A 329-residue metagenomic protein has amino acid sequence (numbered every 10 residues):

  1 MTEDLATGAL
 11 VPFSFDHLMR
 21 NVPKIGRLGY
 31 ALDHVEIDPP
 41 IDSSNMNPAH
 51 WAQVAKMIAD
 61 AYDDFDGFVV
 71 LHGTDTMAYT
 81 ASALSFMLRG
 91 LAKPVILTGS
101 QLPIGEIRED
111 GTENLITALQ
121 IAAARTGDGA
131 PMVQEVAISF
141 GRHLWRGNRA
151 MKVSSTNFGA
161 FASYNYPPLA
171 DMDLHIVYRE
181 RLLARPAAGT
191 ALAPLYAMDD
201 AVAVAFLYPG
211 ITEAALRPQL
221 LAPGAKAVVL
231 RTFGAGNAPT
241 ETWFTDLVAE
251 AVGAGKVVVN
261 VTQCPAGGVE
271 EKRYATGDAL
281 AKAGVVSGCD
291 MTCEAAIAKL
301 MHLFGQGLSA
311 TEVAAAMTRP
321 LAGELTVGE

Functional and structural regions predicted by a protein language model:
M1-A59: ATP/NTP phosphate-donor binding region
T2-A6, A81-S82, I107-D110, H143-K152 (+1 more regions): Short acidic, glycine/serine/threonine-rich loops at helix termini
P12-R27, R146-A235, T240, P320-E329: Accessory alpha-helical/coil subdomains and C-terminal extensions that flank or cap enzyme catalytic cores
V70-H72, I96-G99, A137-G141, F206 (+2 more regions): Short beta-strand segments
V70-K93, T240-L247, T276: Short Gly/Thr/Asp-enriched flexible loops that form oxyanion-binding sites at enzyme active sites
H72-A78, H143-W145, G234-N237, A266: Gly/Ser/Thr-rich loops at beta-strand to alpha-helix junctions that form or flank small-molecule/cofactor-binding
L97-D173: Internal gly/pro-rich beta-alpha loop/helix module that stabilizes soluble enzyme cofactors or their anionic handles
A235-E329: C-terminal non-catalytic interaction/assembly regions of soluble proteins
